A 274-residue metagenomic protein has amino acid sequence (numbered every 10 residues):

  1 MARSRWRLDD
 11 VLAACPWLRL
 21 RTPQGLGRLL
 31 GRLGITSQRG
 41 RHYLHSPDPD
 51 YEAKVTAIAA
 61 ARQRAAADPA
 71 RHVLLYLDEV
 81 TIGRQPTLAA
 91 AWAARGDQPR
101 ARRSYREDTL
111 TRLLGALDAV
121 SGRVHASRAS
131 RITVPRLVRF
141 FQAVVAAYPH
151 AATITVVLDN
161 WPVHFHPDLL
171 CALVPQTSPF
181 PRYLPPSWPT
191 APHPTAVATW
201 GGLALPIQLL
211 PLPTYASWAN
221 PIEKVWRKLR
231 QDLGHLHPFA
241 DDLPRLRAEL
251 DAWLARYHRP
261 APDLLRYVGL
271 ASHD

Functional and structural regions predicted by a protein language model:
M1-D274: Short functional hotspots at interaction and active-site rims
